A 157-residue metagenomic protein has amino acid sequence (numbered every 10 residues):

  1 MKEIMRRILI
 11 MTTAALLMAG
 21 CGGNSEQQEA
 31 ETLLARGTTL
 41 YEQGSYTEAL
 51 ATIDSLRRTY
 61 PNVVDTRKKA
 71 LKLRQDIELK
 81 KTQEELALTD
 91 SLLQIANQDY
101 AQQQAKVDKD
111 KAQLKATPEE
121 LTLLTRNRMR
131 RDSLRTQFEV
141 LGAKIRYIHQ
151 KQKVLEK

Functional and structural regions predicted by a protein language model:
K2-L9: Bacterial N-terminal signal peptides that target proteins for export
L17-G20: C-terminal motif of bacterial Sec signal peptides marking the signal peptidase cleavage site
G22-K68: Start-of-domain marker
P61-K69, Q98-A105: Boundary/linker segments of alpha-helical solenoid repeat arrays
V63-Q83, A112, E120-R130: TPR/TPR-like alpha-solenoid helical repeat scaffolds
Q75-Y100: Alpha-helical linker/edge segments of TPR/alpha-solenoid repeat scaffolds and analogous pre-/post-domain helices
T122-K157: C-terminal amphipathic alpha-helix
